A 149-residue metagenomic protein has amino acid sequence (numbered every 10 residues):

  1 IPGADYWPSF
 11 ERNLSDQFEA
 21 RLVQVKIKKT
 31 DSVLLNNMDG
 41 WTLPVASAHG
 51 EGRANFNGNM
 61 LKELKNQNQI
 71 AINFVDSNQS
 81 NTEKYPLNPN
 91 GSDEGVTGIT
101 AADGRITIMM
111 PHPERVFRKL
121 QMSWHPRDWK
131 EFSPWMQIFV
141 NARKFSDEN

Functional and structural regions predicted by a protein language model:
D5-N149: Amide-donor transfer/coupling interface in amidating biosynthetic enzymes
